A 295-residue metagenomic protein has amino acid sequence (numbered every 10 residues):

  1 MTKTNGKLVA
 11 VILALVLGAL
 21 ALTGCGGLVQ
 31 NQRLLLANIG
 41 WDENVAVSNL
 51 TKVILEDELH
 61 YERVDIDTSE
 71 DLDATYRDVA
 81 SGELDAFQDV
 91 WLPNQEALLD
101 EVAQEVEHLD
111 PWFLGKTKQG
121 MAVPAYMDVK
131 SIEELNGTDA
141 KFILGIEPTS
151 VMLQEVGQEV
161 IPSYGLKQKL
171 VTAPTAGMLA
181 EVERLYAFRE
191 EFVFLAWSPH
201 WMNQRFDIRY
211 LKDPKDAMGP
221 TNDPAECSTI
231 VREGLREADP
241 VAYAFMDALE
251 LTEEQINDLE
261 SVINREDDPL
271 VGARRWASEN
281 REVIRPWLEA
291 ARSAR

Functional and structural regions predicted by a protein language model:
T2-I12: Bacterial N-terminal signal peptides that target proteins for export
A21-G24: C-terminal motif of bacterial Sec signal peptides marking the signal peptidase cleavage site
G26-L28: Bacterial signal peptide processing site
N31-E58, E62-S69, Q119-A180, L270-V271: Bilobed "Venus flytrap"/periplasmic-binding protein-like clamshell domains and structurally analogous long
Y76-D78, L84-D89, M152-K215: Ligand-binding pocket segment of bilobal, Venus flytrap-like solute-binding proteins
A103-L114, E134, M246: A structural signal for short loop-to-beta-strand junctions that line the ligand-binding cleft of periplasmic/secreted
K118-V129, P224-D239: A bilobed periplasmic-binding-protein/Venus flytrap-type ligand-binding module shared by bacterial periplasmic
E133-P162, E233-R285: Ligand-binding clefts/hinges and TM-proximal coupling segments of bilobed small-molecule sensing domains
